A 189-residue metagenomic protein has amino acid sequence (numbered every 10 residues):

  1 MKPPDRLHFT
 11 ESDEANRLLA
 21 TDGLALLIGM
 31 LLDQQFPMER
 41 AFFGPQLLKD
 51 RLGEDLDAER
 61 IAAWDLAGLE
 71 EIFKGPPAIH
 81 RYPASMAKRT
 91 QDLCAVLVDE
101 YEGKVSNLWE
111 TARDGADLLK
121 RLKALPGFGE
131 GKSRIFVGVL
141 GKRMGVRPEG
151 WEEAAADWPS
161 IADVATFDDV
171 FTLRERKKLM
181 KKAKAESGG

Functional and structural regions predicted by a protein language model:
M1-N16, T21, R113-A124, E130-G189: C-terminal accessory module of base-excision DNA glycosylases/AP lyases that mediates lesion recognition and DNA
E14-A25, F36-P37, H80-S85: Structural motif
A20-G23, M38-A41, L48, A112-D114: Short acidic alpha-helix initiation/capping motifs at coil-to-helix transition points, especially at protein N-termini
L26, F43, L47, K88-D92 (+2 more regions): Amphipathic alpha-helical interaction segments
L27-L31: Short, aromatic/basic-rich helix-turn unit that serves as a nucleic-acid recognition element
Q34-F43, L97-G103, M144-P148: Short helix-capping/linker segments at secondary-structure and domain boundaries
L48, L52-A124: Alpha-helical ds-nucleic-acid-binding substructure associated with the helix-hairpin-helix region of base-excision DNA
